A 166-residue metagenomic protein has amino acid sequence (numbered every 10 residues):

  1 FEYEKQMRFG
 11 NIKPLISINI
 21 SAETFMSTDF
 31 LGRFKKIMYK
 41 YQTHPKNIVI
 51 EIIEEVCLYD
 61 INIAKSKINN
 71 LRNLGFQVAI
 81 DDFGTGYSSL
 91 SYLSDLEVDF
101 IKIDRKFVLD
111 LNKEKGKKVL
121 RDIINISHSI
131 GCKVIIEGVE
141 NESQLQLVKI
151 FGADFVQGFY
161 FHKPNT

Functional and structural regions predicted by a protein language model:
E2-F9, M38: Short catalytic/binding micro-motifs of nucleotide second-messenger systems
E4-M7, S21-T28, N47-N62, L74-T166: EAL-family c-di-GMP phosphodiesterase catalytic domain
M7-P14, Q42: Catalytic core regions of nucleotide second-messenger enzymes
K35: Catalytic-site microenvironment of enzymes that process N-acetyl-hexosamine-containing cell-wall polysaccharides
K67: Conserved functional hotspot residues or short segments at active or partner-binding sites across diverse domains
